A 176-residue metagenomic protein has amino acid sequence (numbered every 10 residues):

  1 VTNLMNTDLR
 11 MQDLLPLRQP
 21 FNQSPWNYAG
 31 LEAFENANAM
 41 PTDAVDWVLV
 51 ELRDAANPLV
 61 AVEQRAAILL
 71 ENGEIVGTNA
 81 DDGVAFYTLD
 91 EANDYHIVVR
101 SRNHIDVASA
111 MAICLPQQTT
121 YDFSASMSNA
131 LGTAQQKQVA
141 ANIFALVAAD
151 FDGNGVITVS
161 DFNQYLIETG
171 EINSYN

Functional and structural regions predicted by a protein language model:
V1-P41: Short amphipathic, basic-aromatic surface patches that mediate peripheral association with negatively charged
V1-T2, Q19, A37-N38, C114-G153: Extracellular beta-sheet/turn segments enriched in Thr/Pro/Gly and aliphatic residues
T42, G77-Y95, N103: Short Pro-Gly-centered beta-turn/loop motif in secreted/extracellular proteins
L49-R53, H96-V98: Beta-strand signatures of extracellular beta-sandwich domains
D54-P58, R102-I105, G170-E171: Acidic glycine-/aspartate-rich tracts in secreted/extracellular proteins
V62-E74: Solvent-exposed serine/threonine-rich low-complexity stretches and specific carbohydrate-binding patches
S101-I113: Short acidic/polar inter-strand loop motif in beta-rich domains
T133-K137, F151-N176: Alpha-helical segments with a strong preference for the paired helices of cellulosomal dockerin domains
